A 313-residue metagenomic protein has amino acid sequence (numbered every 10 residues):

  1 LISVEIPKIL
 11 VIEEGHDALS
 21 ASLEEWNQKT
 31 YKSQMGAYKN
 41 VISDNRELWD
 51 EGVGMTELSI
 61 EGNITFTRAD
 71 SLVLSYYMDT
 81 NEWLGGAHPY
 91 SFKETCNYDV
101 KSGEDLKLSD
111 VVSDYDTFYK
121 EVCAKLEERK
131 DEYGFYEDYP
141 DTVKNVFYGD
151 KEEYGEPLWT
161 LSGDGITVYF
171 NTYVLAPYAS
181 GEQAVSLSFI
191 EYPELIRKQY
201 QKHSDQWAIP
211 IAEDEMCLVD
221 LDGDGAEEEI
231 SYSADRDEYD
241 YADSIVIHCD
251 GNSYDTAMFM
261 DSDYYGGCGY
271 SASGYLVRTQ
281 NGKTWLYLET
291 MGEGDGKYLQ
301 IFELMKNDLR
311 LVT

Functional and structural regions predicted by a protein language model:
L1-V219, E229-I245, T256-Y270, Y275-L276: Compositionally biased intrinsically disordered regions enriched in Thr/Gly
V100-K107, F302-T313: Short beta-strand edge/turn micro-motifs at domain boundaries
V219-E227, T279-G282: Residues in Ca2+-coordinating acidic/glycine-rich loops
E229-S233, T284-T290: Hydrophobic beta-strand segments that make up the repeating blades of beta-propeller and related beta-repeat
A242-A257, L299-R310: Beta-propeller blade repeat segments, especially FG-GAP/WD-type strand-to-loop junctions in 6- to 7-bladed propeller
S271-T279, E289-G292: Structured domain cores in non-transmembrane regions
Y275, W285, Y298, L309-R310: Extended, amphipathic alpha-helical scaffolds
Y287-Q300: Ordered, amphipathic secondary-structure segments that act as subunit-interaction surfaces in large macromolecular
